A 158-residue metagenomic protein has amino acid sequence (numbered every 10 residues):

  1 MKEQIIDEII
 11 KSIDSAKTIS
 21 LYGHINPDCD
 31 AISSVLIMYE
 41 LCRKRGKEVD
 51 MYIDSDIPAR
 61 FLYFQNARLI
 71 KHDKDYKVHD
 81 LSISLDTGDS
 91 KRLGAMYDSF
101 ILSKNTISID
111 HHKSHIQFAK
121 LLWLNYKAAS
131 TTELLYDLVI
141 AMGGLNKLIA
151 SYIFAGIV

Functional and structural regions predicted by a protein language model:
M1-V158: Replace "Mg2+/Mn2+-dependent" with "divalent metal-dependent
